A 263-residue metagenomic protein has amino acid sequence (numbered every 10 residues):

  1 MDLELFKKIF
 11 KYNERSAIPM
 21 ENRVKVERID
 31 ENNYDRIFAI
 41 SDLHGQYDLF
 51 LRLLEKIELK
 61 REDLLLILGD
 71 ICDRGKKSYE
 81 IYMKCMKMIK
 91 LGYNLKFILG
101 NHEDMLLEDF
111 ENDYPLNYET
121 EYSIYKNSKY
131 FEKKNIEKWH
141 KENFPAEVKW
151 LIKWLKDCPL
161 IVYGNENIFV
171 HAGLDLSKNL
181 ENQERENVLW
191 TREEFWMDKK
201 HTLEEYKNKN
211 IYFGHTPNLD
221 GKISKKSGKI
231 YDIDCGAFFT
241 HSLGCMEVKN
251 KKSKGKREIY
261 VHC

Functional and structural regions predicted by a protein language model:
D2-K84: N-terminal active-site segment of His-dependent metallophosphoesterases
R36-H44, N167-G173, Y231-I233: Active-site-proximal beta-strand elements of phosphoester/diester hydrolases
A39, L65-I67, F97-I98, I168 (+2 more regions): Residue-level marker for buried hydrophobic side chains located in beta-strands that build the well-ordered beta-sheet
D42, D70, C85, G100-N101 (+4 more regions): Divalent metal-coordination and catalytic microenvironments
H44-L49, D73-K76, H102-L107, L176-S177 (+2 more regions): Active-site environment of divalent metal-dependent phosphoester hydrolases
R74-Y163, T191-D198: Active-site neighborhood of divalent metal-dependent phosphoester bond hydrolases
E142-G221: His/acidic metal-ligating clusters that form di-metal
Y231-C263: Binuclear metal-dependent phosphoesterase catalytic core
